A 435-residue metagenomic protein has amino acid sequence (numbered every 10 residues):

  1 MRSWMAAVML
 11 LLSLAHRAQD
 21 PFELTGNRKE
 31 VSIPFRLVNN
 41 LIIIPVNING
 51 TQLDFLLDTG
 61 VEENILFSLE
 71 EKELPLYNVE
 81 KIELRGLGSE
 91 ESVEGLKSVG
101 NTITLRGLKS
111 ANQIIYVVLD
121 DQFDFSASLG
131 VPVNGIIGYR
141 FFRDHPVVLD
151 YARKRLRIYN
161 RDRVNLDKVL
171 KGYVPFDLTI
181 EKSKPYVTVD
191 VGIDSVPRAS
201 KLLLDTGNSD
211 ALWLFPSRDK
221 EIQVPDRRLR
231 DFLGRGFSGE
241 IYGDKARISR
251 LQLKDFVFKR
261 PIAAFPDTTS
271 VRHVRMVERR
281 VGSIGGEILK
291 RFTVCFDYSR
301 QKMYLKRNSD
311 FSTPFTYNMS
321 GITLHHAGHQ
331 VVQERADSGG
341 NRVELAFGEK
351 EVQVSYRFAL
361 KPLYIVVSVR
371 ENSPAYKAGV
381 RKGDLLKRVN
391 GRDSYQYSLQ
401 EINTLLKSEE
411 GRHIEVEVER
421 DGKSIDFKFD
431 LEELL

Functional and structural regions predicted by a protein language model:
M1-F22: Bacterial Sec-dependent N-terminal signal peptides
A18-L435: Pepsin/retropepsin-fold aspartyl endopeptidases
